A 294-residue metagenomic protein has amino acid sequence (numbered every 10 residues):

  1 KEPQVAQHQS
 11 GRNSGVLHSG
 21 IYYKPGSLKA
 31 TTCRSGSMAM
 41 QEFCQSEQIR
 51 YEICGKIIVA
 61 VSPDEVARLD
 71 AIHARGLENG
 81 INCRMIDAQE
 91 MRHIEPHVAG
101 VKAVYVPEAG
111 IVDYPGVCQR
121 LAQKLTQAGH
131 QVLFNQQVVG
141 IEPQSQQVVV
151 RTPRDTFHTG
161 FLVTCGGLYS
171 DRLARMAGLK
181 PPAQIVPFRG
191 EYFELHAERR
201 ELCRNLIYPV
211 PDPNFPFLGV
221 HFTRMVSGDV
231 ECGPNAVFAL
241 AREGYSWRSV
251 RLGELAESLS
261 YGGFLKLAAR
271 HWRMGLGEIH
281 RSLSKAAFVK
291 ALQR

Functional and structural regions predicted by a protein language model:
K1-G11: Glycine-rich FAD pyrophosphate-binding loop
S10-G11, A71, A174-A177: Short amphipathic alpha-helical segments
G15-E90, G100, G219-V220, D229 (+2 more regions): Dinucleotide-binding Rossmann-like beta1-alpha1 core, especially the glycine-rich loop that anchors the ADP
P25-S35, V59-R68, V104-K124, L133 (+1 more regions): Short beta-strand to alpha-helix junction loop
G80, K180-P182, R199-R200, M225-R294: Flavin-binding catalytic cores
R84-D87, V132-F134, T164, C232: General beta-strand structural signal in soluble alpha/beta enzymes
V104-F161, C165-R172: Helical element adjacent to the flavin cofactor pocket in flavoenzyme catalytic cores
I141-V250: Flavin-dependent oxidoreductases
